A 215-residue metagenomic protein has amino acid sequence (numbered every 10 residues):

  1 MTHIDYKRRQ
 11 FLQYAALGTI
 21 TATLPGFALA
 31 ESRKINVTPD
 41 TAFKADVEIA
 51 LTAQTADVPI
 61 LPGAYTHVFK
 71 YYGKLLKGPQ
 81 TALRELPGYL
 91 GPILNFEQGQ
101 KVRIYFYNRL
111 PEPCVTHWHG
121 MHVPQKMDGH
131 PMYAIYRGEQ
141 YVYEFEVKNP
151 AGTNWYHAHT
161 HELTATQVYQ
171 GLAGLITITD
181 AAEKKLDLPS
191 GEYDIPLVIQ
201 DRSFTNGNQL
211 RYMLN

Functional and structural regions predicted by a protein language model:
T2-I4, Q10-A30: N-terminal export signals
I4, L29-N215: Histidine-centered copper-binding motifs that mark active-site loops of extracellular/periplasmic copper enzymes
R9-Q10, E85: Positively charged, low-complexity intrinsically disordered regions
